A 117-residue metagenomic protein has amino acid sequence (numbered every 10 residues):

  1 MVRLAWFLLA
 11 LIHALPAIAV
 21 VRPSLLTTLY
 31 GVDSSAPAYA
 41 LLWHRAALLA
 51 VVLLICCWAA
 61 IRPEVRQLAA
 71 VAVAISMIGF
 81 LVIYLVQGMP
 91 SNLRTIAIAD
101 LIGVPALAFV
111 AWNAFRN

Functional and structural regions predicted by a protein language model:
M1-L8, W112-F115: N-terminal membrane topogenic signal
A10-R22, S34-W58, V71, I75-S76: Core segments of alpha-helical transmembrane spans in multipass integral membrane proteins
L41-W43, P90-G103: Individual transmembrane alpha-helices with interfacial aromatic-anchor signatures
L53-L68, A114: Juxtamembrane helix-break-helix junctions at the cytosolic face of small multi-pass alpha-helical membrane proteins
P63, L81-A97, R116: Membrane-helix boundary connector in multi-pass membrane proteins
Q67-A74, I96-D100: Cytoplasmic-side transmembrane-helix entry/capping segments in multi-pass membrane proteins
M77-F80, L101-A108: Small-residue-rich segments of transmembrane alpha-helices in multi-pass membrane proteins, especially helix faces
P105-N117: Membrane-water interface at the C-terminal end of transmembrane alpha helices
